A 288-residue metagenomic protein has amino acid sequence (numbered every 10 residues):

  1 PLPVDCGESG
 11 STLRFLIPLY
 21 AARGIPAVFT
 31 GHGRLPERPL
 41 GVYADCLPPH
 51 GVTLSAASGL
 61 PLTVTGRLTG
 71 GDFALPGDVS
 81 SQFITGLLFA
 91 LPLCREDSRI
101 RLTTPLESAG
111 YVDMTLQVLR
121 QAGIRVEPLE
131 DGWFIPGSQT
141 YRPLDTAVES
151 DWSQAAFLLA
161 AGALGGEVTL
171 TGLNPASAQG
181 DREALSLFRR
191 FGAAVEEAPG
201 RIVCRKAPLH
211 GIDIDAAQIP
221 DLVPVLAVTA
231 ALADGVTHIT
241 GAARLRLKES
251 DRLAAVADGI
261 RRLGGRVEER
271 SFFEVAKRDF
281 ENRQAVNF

Functional and structural regions predicted by a protein language model:
P1-F288: Short, structured segments at the rim of ligand-binding sites
